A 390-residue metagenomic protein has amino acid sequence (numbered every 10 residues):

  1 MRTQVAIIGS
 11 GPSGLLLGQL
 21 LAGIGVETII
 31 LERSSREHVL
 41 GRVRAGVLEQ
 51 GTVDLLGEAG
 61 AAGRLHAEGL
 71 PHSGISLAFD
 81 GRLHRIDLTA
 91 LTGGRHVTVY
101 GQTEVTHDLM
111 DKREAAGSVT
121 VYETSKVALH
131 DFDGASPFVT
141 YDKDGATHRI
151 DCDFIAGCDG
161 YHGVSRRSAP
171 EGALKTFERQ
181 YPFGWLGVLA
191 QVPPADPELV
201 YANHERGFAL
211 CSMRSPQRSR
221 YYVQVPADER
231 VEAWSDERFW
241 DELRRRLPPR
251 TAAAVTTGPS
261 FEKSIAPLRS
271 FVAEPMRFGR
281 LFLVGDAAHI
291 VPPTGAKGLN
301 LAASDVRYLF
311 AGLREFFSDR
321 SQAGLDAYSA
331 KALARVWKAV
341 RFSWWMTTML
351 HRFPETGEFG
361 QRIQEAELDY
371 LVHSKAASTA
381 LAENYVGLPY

Functional and structural regions predicted by a protein language model:
M1-V5: Extreme N-terminal starter segment of soluble prokaryotic enzymes
I8-G23, L109, S264-R341, W345: Conserved mid-domain beta->alpha element of the FAD-binding
A22-V43: Glycine-rich FAD pyrophosphate-binding loop
H38, D159-G160, V291: Glycine-rich, N-terminal phosphate-binding loop of Rossmann-like dinucleotide-binding domains
G41-R44, E49-A116, H130: Active-site-adjacent segment of FAD-dependent monooxygenases/related oxidoreductases
H66-P71, E123, L247-E262, R320-A327 (+1 more regions): Acidic/histidine metal-binding catalytic segments
D111, S118-L268, A273: Conserved FAD-binding catalytic core of PHBH/FMO-like flavoproteins
A296, A311-Y390: C-terminal helical "tail/cap" subdomain of flavin- and related membrane-associated enzymes
